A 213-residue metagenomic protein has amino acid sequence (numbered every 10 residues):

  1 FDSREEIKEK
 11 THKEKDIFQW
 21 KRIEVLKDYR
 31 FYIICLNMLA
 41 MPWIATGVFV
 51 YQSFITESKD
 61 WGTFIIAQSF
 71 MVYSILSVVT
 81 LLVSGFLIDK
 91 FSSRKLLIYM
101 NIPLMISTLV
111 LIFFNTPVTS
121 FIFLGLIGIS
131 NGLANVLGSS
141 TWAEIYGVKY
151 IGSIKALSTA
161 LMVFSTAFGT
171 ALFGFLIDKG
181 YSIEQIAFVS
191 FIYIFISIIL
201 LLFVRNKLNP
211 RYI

Functional and structural regions predicted by a protein language model:
I23-S84: Extracytoplasmic gate region of multi-pass secondary transporters
T80-S92, I177-D178: Helix-to-loop junctions at the C-terminal end of transmembrane segments in multipass secondary transporters
K95-V110: Structural signature of the two symmetry-related core transmembrane helices
V118-L126: Paired small-residue
L133-Y146: Intracellular juxtamembrane helix-capping segments at the cytosolic ends of symmetry-related transmembrane helices
I145-G180: A late C-terminal transmembrane helix in Major Facilitator Superfamily
F175-Y193: A membrane-interface helix-boundary motif in multi-pass transporters
F188-I213: Multi-pass alpha-helical transporter architecture, strongest for 12-TM Major Facilitator/SLC carriers used
